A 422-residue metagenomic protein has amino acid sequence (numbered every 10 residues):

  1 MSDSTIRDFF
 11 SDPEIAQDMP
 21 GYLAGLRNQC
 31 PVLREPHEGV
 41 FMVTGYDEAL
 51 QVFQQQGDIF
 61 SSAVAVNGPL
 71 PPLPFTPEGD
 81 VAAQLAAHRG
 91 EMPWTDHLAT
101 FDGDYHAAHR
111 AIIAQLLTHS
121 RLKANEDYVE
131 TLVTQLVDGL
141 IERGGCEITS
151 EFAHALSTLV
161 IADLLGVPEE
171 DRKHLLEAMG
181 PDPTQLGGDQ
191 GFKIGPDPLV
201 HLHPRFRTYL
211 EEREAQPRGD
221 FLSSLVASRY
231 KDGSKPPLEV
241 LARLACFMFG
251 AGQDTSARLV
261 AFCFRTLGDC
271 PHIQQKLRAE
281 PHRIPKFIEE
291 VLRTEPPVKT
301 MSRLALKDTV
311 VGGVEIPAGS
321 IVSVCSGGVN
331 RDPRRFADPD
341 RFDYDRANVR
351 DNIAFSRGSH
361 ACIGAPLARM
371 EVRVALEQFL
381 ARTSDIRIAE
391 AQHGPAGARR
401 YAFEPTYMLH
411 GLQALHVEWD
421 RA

Functional and structural regions predicted by a protein language model:
M1-A422: Cytochrome P450
